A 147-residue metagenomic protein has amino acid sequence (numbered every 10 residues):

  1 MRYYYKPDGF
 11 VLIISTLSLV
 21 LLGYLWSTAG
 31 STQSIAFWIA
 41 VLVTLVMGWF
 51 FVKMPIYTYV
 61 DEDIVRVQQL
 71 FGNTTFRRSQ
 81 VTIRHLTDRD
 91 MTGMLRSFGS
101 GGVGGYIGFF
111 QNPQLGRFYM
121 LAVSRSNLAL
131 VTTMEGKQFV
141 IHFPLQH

Functional and structural regions predicted by a protein language model:
M1-T32, L130-Q138: N-terminal membrane-targeting/pre-transmembrane regions
M1-Y3, F76, I141-F143: Generic detection of short hydrophobic beta-strand segments and adjacent strand-loop junctions
S18, I35-F37, S100: Short hydrophobic/aromatic-rich motifs at helix boundaries and adjacent loops
A29-L42: Hydrophobic alpha-helical transmembrane segments
V43-H85: Conserved beta-hairpin
Q68-E135: Non-transmembrane, membrane-adjacent beta-strand/coil modules in membrane-associated proteins and peripheral
E135-H147: Cytosol-/stroma-facing membrane-proximal "stalk/adaptor" domains immediately downstream of transmembrane anchors
